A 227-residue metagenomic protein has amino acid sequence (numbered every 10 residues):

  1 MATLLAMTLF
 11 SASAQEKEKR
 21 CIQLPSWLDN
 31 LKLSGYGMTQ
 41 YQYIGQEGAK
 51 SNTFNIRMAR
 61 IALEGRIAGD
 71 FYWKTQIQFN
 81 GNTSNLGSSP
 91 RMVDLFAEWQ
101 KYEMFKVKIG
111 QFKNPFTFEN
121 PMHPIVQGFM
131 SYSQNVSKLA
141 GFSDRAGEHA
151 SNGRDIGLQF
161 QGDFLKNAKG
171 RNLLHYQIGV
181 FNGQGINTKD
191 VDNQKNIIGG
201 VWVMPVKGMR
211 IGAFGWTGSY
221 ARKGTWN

Functional and structural regions predicted by a protein language model:
M1-C21: Cleavable N-terminal export/targeting peptides
S11, I186, A221-T225: Short amphipathic alpha-helical segments at helix boundaries and their inter-helical linkers
R20-I186, V191-I198, W202-I211: Outer membrane beta-barrel
W202-N227: Detector for outer-membrane/organellar transmembrane beta-barrel domains, recognizing the amphipathic beta-strand
